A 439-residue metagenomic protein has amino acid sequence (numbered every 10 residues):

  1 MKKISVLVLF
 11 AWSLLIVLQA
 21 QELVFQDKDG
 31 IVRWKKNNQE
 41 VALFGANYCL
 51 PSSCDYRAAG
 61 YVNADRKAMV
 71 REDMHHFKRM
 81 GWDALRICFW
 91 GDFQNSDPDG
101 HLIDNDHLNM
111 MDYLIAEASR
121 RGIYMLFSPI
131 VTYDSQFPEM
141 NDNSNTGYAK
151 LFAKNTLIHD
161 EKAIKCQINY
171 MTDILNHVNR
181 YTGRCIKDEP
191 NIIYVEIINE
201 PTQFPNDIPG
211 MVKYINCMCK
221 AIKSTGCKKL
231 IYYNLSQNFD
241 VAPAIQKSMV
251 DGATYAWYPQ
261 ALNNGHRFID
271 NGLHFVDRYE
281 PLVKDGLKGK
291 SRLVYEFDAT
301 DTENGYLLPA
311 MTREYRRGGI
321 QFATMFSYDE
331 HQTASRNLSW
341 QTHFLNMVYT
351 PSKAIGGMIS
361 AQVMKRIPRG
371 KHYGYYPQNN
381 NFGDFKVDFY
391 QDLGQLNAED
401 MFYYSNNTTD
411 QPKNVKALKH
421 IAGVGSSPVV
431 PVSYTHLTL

Functional and structural regions predicted by a protein language model:
M1-Q21: Bacterial Sec-dependent N-terminal signal peptides
L23-V250: Active-site mouth of glycoside hydrolases
A64-D65, L102-I103, Q136, T202-P205 (+4 more regions): Acidic-and-aromatic substrate-binding clefts and catalytic sites of carbohydrate-active enzymes
D240-D301: Glycoside hydrolase catalytic-domain groove-lining segments
Y306-H343, I355-M364: Substrate-binding cleft of secreted/luminal carbohydrate-active enzymes
W340, L345-D392: Charged, amphipathic alpha-helical linkers/stalks
F385-V432: Charge-patterned, long linear interaction tracts outside catalytic cores
T435-L439: Conserved small/polar residues in nucleotide/adenosyl-binding loops
